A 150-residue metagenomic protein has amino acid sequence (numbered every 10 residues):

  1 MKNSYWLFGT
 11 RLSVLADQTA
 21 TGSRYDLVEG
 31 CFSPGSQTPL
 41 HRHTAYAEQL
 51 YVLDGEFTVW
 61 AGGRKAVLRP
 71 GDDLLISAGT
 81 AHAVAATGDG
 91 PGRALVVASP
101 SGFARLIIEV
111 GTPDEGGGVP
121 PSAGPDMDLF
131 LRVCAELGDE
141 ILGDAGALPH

Functional and structural regions predicted by a protein language model:
M1-Y25, G118-H150: A short, N-terminal "cap"/entry segment at the start of jelly-roll beta-barrel domains of the cupin/DSBH fold
V14, V28-H43: Conserved short histidine dyad/triad with adjacent acidic residue
T21, A78-A104: Ligand-binding loop in jelly-roll beta-barrel domains
A45-F57, G62: Glycine- and acidic-residue-biased ligand/ion/polar-headgroup-sensing regions
G63-A81: Short acidic-glycine-tyrosine-enriched beta hairpin
R105-G118: A hydrophobic, small-residue-rich beta->alpha segment in the mid-to-C-terminal subdomain of diverse proteins
